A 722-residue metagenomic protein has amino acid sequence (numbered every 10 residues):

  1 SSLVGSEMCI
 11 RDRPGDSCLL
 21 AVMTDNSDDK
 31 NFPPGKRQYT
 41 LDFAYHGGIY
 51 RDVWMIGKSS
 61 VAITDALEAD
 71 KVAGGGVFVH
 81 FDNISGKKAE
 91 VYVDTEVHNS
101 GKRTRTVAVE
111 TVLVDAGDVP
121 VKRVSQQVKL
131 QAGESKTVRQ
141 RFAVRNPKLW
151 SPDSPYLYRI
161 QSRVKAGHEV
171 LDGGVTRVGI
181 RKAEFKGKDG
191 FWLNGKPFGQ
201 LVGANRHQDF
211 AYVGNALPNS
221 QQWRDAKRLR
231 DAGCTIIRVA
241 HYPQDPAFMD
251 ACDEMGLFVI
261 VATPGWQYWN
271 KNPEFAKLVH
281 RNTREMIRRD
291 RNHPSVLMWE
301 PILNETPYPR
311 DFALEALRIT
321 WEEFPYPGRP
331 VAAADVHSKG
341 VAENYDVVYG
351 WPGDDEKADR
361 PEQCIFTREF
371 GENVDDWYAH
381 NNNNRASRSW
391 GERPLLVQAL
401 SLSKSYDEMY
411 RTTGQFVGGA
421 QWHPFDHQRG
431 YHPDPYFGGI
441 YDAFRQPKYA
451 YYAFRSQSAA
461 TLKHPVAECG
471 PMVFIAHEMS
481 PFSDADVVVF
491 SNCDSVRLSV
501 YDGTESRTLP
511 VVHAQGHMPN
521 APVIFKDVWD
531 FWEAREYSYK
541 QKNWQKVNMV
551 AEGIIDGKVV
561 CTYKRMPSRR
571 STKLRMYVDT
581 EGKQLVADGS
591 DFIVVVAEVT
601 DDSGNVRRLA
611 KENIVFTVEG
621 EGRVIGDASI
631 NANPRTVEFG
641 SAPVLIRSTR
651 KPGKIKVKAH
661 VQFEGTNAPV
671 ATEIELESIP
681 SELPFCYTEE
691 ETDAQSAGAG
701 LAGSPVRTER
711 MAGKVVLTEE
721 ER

Functional and structural regions predicted by a protein language model:
S1, S6-E7, R11-V239, N282 (+2 more regions): Secreted/periplasmic carbohydrate-active enzymes, especially glycoside hydrolases
W223-R228, I236-Y452, A467-E478, F482-D484 (+2 more regions): Substrate-binding/catalytic cleft of secreted carbohydrate-active enzymes, primarily glycoside hydrolases
S456: Extended basic (Lys/Arg/His-rich) segments that typically form rRNA-contacting surfaces in ribosomal proteins
A459-H464: Surface-exposed loop/turn and intrinsically disordered segments
